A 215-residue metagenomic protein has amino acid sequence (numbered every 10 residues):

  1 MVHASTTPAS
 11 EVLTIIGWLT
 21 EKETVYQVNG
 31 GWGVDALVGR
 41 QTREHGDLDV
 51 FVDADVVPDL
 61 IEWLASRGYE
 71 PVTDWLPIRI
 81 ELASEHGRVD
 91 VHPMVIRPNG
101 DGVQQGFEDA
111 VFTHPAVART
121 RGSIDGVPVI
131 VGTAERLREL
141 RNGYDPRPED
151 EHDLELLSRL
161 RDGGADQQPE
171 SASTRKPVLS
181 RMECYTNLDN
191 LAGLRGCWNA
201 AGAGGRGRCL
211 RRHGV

Functional and structural regions predicted by a protein language model:
M1-L188: Compositionally biased terminal segments of proteins
A200: Conserved phosphate-binding loops in N-terminal lobes of ATP-dependent enzymes of the actin/Hsp70/sugar-kinase
R211-H213: Short, intrinsically disordered C-terminal tails of secreted or membrane-associated proteins
